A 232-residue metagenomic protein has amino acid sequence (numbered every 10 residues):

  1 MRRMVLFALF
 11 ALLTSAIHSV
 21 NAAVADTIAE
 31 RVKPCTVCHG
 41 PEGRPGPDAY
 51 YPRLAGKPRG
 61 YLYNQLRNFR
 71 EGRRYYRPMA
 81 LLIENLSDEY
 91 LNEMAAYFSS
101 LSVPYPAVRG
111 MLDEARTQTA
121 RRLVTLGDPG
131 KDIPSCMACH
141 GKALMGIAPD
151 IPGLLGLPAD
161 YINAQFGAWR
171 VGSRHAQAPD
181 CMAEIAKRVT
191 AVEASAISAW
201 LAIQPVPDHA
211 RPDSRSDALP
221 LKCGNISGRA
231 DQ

Functional and structural regions predicted by a protein language model:
M1-M4: Positively charged n-region of N-terminal signal peptides that target proteins for export
F7-A16: Bacterial N-terminal signal peptides
I17-A22: Sec/Tat signal peptide C-region and signal peptidase I cleavage site
A23-V32, P41-R44, R77-E84, D88-M145 (+2 more regions): Flexible coil segments in periplasmic/lumen-exposed cytochrome c-class electron-transfer proteins
V24-G72, Y76: The feature marks the first
D48-P52, A80-I83, P149-I151: Short, recurring structural edge motifs at helix starts
Y51-K57, C139, P152-D160: Short cysteine/histidine-rich metal-coordination sites, predominantly Zn2+-binding motifs
L66-F69, L86, F166: Fold-core signature of tandem repeat domains
